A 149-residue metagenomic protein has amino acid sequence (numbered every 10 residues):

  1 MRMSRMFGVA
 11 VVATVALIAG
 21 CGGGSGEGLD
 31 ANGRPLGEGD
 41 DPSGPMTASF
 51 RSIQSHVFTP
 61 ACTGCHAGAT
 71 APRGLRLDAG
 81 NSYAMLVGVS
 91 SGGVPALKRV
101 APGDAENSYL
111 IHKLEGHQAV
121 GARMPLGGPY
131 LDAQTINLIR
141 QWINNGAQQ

Functional and structural regions predicted by a protein language model:
M1-V11: Bacterial N-terminal signal peptides that target proteins for export
L17-G20: C-terminal motif of bacterial Sec signal peptides marking the signal peptidase cleavage site
G23-N137, Q149: Solvent-exposed helix-loop boundary motif
